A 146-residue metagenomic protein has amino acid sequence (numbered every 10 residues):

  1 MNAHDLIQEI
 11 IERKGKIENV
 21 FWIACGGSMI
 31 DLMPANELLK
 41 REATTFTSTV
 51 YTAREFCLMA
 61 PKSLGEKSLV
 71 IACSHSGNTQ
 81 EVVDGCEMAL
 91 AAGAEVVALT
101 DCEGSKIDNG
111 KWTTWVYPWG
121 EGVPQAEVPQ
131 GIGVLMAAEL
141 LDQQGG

Functional and structural regions predicted by a protein language model:
M1-K16: A short, well-structured juxtamembrane/interface segment
E18-G145: Glycine-rich phosphate-binding loops that contact phosphosugars or nucleotide phosphates
